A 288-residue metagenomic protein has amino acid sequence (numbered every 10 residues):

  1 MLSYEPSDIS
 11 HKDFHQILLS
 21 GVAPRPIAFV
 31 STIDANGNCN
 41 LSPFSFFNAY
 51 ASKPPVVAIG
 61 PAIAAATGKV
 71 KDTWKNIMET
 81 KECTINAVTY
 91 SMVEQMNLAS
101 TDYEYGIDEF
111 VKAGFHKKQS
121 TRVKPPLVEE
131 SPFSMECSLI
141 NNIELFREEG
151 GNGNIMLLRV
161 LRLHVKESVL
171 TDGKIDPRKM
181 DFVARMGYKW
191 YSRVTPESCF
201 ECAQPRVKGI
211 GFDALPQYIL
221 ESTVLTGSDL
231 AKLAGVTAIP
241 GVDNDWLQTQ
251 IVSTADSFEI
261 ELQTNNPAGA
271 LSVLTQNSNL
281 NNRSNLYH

Functional and structural regions predicted by a protein language model:
M1-H288: Basic, polyanion-binding surface patches
